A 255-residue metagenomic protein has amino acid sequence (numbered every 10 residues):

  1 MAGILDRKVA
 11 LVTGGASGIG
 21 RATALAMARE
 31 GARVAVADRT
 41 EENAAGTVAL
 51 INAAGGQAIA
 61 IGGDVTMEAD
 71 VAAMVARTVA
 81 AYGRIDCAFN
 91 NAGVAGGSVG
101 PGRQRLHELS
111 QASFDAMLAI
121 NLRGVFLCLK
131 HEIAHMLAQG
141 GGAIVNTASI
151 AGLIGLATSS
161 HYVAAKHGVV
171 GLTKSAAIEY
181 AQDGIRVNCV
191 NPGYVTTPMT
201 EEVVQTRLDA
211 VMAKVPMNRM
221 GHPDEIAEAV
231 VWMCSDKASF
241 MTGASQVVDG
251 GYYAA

Functional and structural regions predicted by a protein language model:
G3-A35: Canonical Rossmann dinucleotide-binding motif of NAD(H)/NADP(H)-dependent dehydrogenases/reductases, specifically
V99-L106, S110-D115, V211: Substrate-binding pocket helix/loop in short-chain dehydrogenase/reductase
L129, A165, T173: Active-site helix of classical SDR
A134, I178-Q182, S239: Alpha-helical segment proximal to the catalytic Tyr-Lys
S149: Residue(s) in the substrate-gating loop at a strand-loop-helix junction that position the organic substrate next
I154, T197, K214, V231 (+1 more regions): Short C-terminal tail/terminal secondary-structure segment of NAD(P)H-dependent dehydrogenase/reductase domains
V215-I226, K237: A conserved structural motif in NAD(P)-dependent oxidoreductases
